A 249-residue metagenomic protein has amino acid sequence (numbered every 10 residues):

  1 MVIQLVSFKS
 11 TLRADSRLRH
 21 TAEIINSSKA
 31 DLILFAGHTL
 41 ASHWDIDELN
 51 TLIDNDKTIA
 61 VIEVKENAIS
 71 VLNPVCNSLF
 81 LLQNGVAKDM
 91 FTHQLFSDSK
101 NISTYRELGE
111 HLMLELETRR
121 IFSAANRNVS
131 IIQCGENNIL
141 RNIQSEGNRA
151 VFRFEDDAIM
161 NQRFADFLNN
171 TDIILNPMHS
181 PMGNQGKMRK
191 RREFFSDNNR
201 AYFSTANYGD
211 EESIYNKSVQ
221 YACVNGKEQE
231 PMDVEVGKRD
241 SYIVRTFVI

Functional and structural regions predicted by a protein language model:
M1-V2, A14-R19, H43-W44, T92: Proteins with a high burden of low-complexity, intrinsically disordered sequence enriched in S/T/G/P/A and R, requiring
M1-V6, S27, L79, Q83 (+1 more regions): Domain-scale, conserved, charged regions that form catalytic cores and adjacent regulatory/interaction surfaces
L5-A36, G109-E193: Active-site beta-loop-alpha substructure in enzyme catalytic cores, prototypically the cysteine-centered nucleophile
G37-H38, W44-R141, S196-V244: Catalytic-core segment of enzymes that process non-peptidic bonds
V248-I249: C-terminal tail/extension regions appended to the core domain(s) of diverse proteins
